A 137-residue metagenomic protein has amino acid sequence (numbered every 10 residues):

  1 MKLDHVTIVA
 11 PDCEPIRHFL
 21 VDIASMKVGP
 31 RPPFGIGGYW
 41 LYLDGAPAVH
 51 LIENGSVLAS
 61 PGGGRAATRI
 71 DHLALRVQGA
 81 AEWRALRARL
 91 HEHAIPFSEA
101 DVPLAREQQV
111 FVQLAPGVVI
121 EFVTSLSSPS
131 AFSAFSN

Functional and structural regions predicted by a protein language model:
M1, P32-F34, P103-A105: Short solvent-exposed loop/turn micro-motifs enriched in small/polar/acidic residues
L3-P11, Y42-L43, G62-R89, Q108-Q113: Vicinal oxygen chelate
V9-A48, E53: Core segments of cupin and vicinal oxygen chelate
I16, L20, L73, L90: Hydrophobic pocket/interface hotspot
R17-H18, R84, I120: Alpha-helical elements of the RecA-like P-loop NTPase motor core of helicases
E53-N54, S125: Residue-level structural signal for beta-strand termini and adjacent loop
R87-N137: Vicinal oxygen chelate
